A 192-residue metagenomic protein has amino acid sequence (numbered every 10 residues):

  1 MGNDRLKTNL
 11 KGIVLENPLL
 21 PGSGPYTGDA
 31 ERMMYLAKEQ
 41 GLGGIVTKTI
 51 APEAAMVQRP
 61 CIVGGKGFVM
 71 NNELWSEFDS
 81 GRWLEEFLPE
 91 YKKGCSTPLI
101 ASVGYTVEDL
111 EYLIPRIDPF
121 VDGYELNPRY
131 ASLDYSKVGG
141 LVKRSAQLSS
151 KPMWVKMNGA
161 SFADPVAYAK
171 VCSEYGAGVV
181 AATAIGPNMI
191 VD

Functional and structural regions predicted by a protein language model:
M1-P98, Y105: N-terminal capping/small domains of soluble enzymes
M34-Q40, G44, K93-G94, T106-D192: Alpha/beta enzyme core
